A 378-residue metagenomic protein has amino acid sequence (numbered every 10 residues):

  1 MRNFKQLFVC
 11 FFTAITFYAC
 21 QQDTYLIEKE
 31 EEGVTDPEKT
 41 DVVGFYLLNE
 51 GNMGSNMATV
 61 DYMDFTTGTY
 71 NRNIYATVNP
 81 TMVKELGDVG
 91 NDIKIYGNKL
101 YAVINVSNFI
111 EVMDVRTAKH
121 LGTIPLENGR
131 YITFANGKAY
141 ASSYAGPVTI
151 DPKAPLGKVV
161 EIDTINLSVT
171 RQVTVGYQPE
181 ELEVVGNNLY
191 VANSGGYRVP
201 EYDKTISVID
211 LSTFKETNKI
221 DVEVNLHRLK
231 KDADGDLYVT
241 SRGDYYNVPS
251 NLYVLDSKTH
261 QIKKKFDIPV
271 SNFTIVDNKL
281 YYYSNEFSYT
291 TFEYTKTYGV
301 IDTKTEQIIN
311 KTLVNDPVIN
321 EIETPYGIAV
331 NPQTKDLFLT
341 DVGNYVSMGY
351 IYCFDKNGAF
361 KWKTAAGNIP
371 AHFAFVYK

Functional and structural regions predicted by a protein language model:
M1-F8: Bacterial N-terminal signal peptides that target proteins for export
T16-A19: C-terminal motif of bacterial Sec signal peptides marking the signal peptidase cleavage site
Q21-K378: Predominantly soluble domains enriched in secretory-pathway, periplasmic, or organellar proteins
